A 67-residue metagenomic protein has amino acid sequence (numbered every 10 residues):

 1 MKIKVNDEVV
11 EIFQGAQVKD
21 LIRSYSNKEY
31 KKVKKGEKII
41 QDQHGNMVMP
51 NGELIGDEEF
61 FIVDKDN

Functional and structural regions predicted by a protein language model:
M1-N67: Ubiquitin-like/PB1-type beta-grasp interaction modules and other compact soluble beta-rich domains
